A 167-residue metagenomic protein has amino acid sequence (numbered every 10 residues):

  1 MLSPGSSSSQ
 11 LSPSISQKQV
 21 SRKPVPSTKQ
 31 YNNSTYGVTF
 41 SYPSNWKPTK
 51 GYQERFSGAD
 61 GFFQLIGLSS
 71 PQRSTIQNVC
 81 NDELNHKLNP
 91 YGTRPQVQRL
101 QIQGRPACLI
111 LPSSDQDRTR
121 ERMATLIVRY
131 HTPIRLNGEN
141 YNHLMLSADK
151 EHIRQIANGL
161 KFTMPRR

Functional and structural regions predicted by a protein language model:
M1-S16: Signal peptide processing junction and immediate N-terminal pro/mature segment of secreted/exported proteins
S12, Q19-S21, I66, P133: Compositionally biased, intrinsically disordered low-complexity segments enriched in polar/proline residues
I15-Y52: N-terminal "mature-domain start" segment
F40, S44, E151-R154, N158: Solvent-exposed, polar/charged alpha-helical surfaces in well-ordered, non-transmembrane soluble domains, broadly
P48-Q155, P165-R166: Conserved polar/disulfide-associated segments of primarily extracytoplasmic proteins
